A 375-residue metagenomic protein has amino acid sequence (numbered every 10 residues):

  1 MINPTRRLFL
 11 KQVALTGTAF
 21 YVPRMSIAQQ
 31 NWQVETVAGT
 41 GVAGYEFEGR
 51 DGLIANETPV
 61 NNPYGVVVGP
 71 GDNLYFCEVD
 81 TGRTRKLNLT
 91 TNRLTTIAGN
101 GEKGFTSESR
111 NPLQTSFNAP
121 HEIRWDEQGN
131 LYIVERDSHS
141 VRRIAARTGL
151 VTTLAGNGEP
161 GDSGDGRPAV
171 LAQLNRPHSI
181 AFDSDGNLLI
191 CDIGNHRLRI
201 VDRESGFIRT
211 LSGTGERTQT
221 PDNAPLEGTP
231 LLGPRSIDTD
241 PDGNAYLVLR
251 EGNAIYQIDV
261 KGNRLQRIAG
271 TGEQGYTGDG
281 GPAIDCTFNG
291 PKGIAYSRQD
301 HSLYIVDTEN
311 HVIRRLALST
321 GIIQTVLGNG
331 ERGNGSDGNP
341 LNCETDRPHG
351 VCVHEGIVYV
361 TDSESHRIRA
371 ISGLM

Functional and structural regions predicted by a protein language model:
M1-G17: N-terminal secretory signal peptides and thylakoid transit peptides that target proteins across membranes
N31-N62, N92-A119, G149-R176, S205-G233 (+2 more regions): Gly/Pro-rich loop segments of beta-rich domains
V68-G71, W125-Q128, F182-D185, T239-D242 (+2 more regions): Residue-level detector of Asp-centered blade-edge/turn motifs that repeat once per structural unit in beta-propeller
N73-Y75, N130-Y132, N187-L189, N244-L247 (+2 more regions): Conserved beta-propeller blade signature
V79, R136, I193, R250 (+2 more regions): Short loop/turn segments immediately following the C-termini of beta-strands
N88-N92, A145-G149, D202-G206, D259-N263 (+2 more regions): Short loop/turn segments that connect beta-strands within beta-propeller blades
R347-M375: Blade-level signature of beta-propeller repeat domains, shared across WD40, Kelch, NHL, RCC1 and BNR/Asp-box propellers
